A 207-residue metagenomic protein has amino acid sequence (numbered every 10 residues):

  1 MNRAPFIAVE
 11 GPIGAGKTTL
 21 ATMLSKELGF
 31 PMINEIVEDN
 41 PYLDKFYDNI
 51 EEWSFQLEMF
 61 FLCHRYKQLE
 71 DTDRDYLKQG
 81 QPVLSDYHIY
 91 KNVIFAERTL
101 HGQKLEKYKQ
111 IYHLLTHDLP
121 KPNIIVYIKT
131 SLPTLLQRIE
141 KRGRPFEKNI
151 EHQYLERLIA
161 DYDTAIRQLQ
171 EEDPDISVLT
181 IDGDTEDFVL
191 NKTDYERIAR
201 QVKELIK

Functional and structural regions predicted by a protein language model:
V9: Hydrophobic anchor at the beta1->P-loop junction of P-loop NTPases
P12: P-loop (Walker A) phosphate-binding loop of NTP-binding proteins
K17: Conserved lysine of the Walker
L20-A21, S25: Post-Walker A alpha-helix
K26-H64: Conserved substrate/cofactor phosphate-moiety recognition/catalytic segment in nucleotide-dependent phosphotransferases
L57-P120: Glycine-rich phosphate-binding loop used to anchor ATP phosphates in small-molecule kinases, encompassing both
N92-D163: A glycine- and Lys/Arg-enriched "phosphate-lid" helix/loop adjacent to the NTP-binding pocket of small-molecule kinases
E140-K207: NTP-dependent small-molecule kinase module
